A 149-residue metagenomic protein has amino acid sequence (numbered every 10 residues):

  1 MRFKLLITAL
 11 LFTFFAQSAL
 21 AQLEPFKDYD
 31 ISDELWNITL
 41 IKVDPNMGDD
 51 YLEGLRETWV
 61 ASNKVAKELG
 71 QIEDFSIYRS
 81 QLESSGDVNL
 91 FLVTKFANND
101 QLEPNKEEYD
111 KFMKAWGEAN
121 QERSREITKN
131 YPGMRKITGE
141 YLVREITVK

Functional and structural regions predicted by a protein language model:
M1-E24: Bacterial Sec-dependent N-terminal signal peptides
Q22-D30, N63-F91: Short, glycine- and small/hydrophobic-rich beta-strand elements in well-ordered beta-sheets
Q22-G48: Immediate post-signal-peptide N-terminus of mature secreted/exported proteins
L23-F26, V65-E73, K95-Y141: An amphipathic, aromatic/His-enriched active-site/gating alpha helix that lines ligand/cofactor pockets
I38, N46, D50, G54-A61 (+2 more regions): Extracytoplasmic/secreted proteins, especially bacterial periplasmic and envelope-associated proteins
K42, V93-K95: Short hydrophobic/aromatic beta-strand micro-patches that form the beta-sheet surface supporting nucleotide- or nucleic
N46, S80-S85, A97-Q101: Solvent-exposed loop/turn segments at secondary-structure junctions within structured extracellular/periplasmic domains
L142-V148: A beta-strand edge to alpha-helix "cap/lid" segment located at domain peripheries
